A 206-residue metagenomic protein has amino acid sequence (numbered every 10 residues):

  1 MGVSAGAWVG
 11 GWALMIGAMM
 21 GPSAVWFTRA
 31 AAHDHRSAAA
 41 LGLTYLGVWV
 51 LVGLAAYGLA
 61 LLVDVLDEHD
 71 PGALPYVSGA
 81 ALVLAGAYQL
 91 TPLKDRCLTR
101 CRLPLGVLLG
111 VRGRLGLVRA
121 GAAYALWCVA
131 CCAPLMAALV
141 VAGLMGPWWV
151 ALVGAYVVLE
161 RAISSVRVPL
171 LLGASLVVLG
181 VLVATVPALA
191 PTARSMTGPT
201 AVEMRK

Functional and structural regions predicted by a protein language model:
M1-K206: Alpha-helical membrane segments of multi-pass proteins
